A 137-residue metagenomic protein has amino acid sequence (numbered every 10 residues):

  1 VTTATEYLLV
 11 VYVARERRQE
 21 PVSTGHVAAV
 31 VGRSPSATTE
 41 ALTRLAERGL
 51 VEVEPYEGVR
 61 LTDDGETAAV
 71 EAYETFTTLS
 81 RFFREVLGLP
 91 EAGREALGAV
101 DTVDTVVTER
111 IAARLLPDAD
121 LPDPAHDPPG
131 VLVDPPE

Functional and structural regions predicted by a protein language model:
V1-L8: Short alpha-helical segments that sit at the start of domains
R18-A28: Short acidic, hydrophobic short linear motifs in intrinsically disordered regions
L42-T43: Short, hydrophobic-biased segments on the C-terminal half of alpha helices that form "recognition helices"
A46-P55: A short, conserved structural fragment
E57-F76: Basic, amphipathic "hinge/linker" alpha-helix immediately C-terminal to the N-terminal HTH DNA-binding motif
L97-E137: C-terminal regulatory/oligomerization modules of transcriptional regulators
